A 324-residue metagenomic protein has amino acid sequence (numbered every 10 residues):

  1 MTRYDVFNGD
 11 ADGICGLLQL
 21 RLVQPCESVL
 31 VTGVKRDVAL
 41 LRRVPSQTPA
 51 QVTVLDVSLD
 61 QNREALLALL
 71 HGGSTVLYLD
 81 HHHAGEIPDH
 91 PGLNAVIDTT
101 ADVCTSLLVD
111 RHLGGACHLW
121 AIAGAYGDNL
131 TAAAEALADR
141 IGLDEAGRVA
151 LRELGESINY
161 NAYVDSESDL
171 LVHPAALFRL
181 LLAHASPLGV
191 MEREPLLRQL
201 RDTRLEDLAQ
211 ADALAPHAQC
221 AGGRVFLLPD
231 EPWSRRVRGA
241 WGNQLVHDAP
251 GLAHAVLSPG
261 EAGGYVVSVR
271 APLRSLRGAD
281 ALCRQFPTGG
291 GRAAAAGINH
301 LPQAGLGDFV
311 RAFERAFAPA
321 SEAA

Functional and structural regions predicted by a protein language model:
M1-E156, F226, P232, R236-G242 (+2 more regions): Replace "Mg2+/Mn2+-dependent" with "divalent metal-dependent
G13, L40, T131, A162-V164 (+3 more regions): Low-complexity, compositionally biased segments
V96-T100, L180-L227: Oxyanion-binding "anion nests"
A134, A138-H184: Loop-centered beta-sheet repeat module
A162-P174, E192-E206, R236-N243: Short N-terminal helix-initiation segments at or just after the protein's N-terminus
